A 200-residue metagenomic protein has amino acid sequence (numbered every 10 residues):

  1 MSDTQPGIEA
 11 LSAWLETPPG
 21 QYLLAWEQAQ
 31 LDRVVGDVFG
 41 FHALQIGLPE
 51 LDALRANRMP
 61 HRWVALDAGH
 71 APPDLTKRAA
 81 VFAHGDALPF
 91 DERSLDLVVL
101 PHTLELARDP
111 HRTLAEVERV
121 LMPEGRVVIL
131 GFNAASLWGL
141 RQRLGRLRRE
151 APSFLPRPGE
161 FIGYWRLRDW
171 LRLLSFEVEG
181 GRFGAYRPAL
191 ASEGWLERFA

Functional and structural regions predicted by a protein language model:
M1-G36: Class I SAM-dependent methyltransferase Rossmann-like catalytic core, especially the SAM/SAH-binding loop
A29, R33-L88: Class I SAM-dependent methyltransferase SAM/SAH-binding core
D86-V98: A short acidic, Gly/Pro-enriched loop at the edge of an enzyme's catalytic core that lines a small-molecule cofactor
D96-H111: A short SAM/SAH-binding and catalytic strip from SAM-dependent methyltransferases
H111-R126: A short glycine-rich, Lys/Arg-flanked "PGG" loop and its adjoining helix->strand segment in the class I
R126-F154, P158: Conserved class I S-adenosyl-L-methionine
L144, R157-G181: Short alpha-helix
F183-A200: A C-terminal cap/extension of S-adenosyl-L-methionine-dependent methyltransferases that defines the acceptor-substrate
